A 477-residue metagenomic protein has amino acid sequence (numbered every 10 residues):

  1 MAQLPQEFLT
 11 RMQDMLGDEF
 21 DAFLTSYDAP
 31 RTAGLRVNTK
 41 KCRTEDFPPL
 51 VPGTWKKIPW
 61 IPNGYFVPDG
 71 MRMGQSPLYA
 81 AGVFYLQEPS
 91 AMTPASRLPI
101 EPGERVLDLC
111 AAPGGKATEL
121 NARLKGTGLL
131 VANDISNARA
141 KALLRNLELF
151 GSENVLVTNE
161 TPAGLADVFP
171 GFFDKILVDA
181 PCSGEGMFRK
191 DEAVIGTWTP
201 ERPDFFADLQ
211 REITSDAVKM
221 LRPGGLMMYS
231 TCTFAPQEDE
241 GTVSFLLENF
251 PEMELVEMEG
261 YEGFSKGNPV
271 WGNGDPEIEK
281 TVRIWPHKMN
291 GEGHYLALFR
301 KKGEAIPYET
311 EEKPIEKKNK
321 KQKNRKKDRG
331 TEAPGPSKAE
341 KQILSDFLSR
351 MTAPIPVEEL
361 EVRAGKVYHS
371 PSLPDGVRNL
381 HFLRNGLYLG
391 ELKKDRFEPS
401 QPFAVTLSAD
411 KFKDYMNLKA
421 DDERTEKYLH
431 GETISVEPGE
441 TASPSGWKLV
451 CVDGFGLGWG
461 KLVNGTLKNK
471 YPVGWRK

Functional and structural regions predicted by a protein language model:
M1-M15, E19-P48, K302-K477: Polybasic, low-complexity RNA-engagement segments
A33-M92: Conserved AdoMet
G103-A112: Conserved class I S-adenosyl-L-methionine
P113-G126: Conserved SAM-binding loop of SAM-dependent methyltransferases across substrates and taxa, primarily the Class I
L124-K125, L221-P223: Helix-to-beta-strand junctions that scaffold the AdoMet/dcAdoMet cofactor pocket in Class I SAM-dependent enzymes
N133-G171: S-adenosyl-L-methionine
A138, D174-S215, C232-D239, S265: Mobile active-site "lid"/loop adjacent to the S-adenosyl-L-methionine
F173, L226-Y229, F234-K366: Class I S-adenosyl-L-methionine
